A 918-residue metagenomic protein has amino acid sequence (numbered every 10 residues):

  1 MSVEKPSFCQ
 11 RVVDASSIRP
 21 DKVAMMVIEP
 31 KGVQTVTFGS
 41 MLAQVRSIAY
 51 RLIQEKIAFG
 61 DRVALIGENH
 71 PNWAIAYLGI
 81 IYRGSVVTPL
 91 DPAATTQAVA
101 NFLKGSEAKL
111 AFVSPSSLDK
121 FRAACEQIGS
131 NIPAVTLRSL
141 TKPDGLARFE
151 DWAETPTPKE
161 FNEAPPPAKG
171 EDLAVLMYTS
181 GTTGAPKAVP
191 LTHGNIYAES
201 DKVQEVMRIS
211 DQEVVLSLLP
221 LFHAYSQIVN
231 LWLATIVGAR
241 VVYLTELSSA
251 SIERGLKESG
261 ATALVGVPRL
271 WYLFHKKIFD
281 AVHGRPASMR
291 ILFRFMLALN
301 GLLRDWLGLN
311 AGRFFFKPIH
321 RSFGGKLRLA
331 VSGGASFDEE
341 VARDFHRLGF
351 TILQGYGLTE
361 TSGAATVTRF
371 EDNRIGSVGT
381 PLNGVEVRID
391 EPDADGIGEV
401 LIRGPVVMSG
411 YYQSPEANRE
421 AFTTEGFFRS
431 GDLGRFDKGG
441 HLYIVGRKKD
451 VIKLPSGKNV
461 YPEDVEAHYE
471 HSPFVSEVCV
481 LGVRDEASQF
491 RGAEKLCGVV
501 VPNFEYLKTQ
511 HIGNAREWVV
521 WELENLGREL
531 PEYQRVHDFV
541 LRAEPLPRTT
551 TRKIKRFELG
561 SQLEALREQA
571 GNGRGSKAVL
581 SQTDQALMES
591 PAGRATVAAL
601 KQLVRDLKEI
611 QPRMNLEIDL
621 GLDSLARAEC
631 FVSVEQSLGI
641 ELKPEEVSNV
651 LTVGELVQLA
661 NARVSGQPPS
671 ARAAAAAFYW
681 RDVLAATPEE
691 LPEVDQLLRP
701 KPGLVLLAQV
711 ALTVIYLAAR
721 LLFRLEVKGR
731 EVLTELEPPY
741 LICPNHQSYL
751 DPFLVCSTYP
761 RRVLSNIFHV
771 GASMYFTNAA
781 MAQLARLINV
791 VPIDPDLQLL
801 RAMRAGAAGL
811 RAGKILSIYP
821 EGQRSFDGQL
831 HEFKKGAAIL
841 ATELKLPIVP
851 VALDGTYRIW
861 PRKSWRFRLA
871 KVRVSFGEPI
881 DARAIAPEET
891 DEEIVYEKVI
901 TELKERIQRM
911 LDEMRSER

Functional and structural regions predicted by a protein language model:
P20-V23, P156-Y178, A185, R208-V214: Conserved pre-ATP/AMP-binding loop-to-beta segment of ANL
A24-H70, A74-L78, T95-A100, K104 (+2 more regions): Conserved AMP-binding/adenylate-forming core of the ANL superfamily
T35-G39, A174-S200: Conserved AMP-binding A3 loop
D119-G170, I278-P318, A543: ANL superfamily adenylate-forming
Y197-V214, L221-K317, K326: Conserved AMP-binding/adenylation subdomain of ANL enzymes
P381, R388-D390, D395-L454: Conserved ATP-binding/catalytic segment of the ANL
E477-G482, C497, E524-Q582: Conserved C-terminal "lid"/linker of ANL adenylate-forming enzymes
E564, R699, L707, L800-R918: Non-catalytic C-terminal accessory region of glycerolipid acyltransferases and related lyso-lipid remodeling enzymes
